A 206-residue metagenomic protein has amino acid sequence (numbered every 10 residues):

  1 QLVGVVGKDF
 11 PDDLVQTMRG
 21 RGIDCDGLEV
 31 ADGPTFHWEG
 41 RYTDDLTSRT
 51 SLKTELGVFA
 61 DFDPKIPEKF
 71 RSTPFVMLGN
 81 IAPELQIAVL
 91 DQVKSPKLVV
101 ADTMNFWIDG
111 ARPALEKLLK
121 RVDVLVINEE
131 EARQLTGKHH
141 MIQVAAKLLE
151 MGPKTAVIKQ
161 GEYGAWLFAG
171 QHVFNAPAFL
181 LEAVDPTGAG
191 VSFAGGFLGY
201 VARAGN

Functional and structural regions predicted by a protein language model:
L2-G4, A101, I158: Structural beta-sheet core signal
L2-M77, D91-P96: Conserved N-terminal subdomain of the carbohydrate kinase-like
I23-D26, P96-L98, V122, K154 (+1 more regions): A structural micro-motif
V30-D32, T103-W107, E130, F179-E182: Short, acidic/turn-prone active-site loops that include or flank metal/cofactor- and phosphate-binding residues
I66, L115, A183: Acidic, amphipathic alpha-helical patches
R71, K120, M151: Structured loop/turn residues at beta-strand edges in well-structured enzyme cores
F75-A146, G164-A165: Conserved beta-alpha-beta core of the PfkB/ribokinase-like small-molecule kinase fold
H139-N206: Conserved phosphate-binding/catalytic region of the ribokinase-like
